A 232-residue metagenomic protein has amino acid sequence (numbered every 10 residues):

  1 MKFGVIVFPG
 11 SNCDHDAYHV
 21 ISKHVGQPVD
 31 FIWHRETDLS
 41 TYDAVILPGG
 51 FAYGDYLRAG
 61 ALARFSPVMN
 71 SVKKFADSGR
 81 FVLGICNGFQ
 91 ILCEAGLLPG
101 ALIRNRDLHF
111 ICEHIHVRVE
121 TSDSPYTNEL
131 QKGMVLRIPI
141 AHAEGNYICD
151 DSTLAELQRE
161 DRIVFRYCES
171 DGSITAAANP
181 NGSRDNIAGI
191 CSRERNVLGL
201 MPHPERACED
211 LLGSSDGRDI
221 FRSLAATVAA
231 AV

Functional and structural regions predicted by a protein language model:
M1-I85, C93-P99, N105-I111, R118 (+3 more regions): N-terminal beta1-alpha1 cap of cysteine-dependent amidohydrolase-like domains
G50-F51, G88, A143, P204: Active-site metal-binding loops of divalent metal-dependent hydrolases
K73-D77, L102-V232: Amide-donor transfer/coupling interface in amidating biosynthetic enzymes
G88-F89, D123: Short, flexible active-site-adjacent loop segments at beta-strand->alpha-helix junctions, enriched in small/polar
